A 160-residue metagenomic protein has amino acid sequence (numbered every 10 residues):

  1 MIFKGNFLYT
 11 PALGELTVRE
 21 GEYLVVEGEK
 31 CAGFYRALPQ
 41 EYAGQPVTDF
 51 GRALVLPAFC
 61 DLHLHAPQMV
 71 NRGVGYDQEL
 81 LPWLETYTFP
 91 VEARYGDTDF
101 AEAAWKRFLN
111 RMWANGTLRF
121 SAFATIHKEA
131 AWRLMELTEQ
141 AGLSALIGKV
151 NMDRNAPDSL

Functional and structural regions predicted by a protein language model:
M1-G5, E41-W83, K106, N110-A114: Replace "His-x-His-based motif
M1-Y42, A53: N-terminal metal-binding scaffold of metallo-dependent hydrolase/deaminase domains
L8, P90, M152-N155: A short, flexible beta-alpha/helix-coil linker loop
A58-L62, F120-A122, A145-K149: Hydrophobic faces of well-ordered beta-strands that scaffold small-molecule active sites in alpha/beta enzyme cores
H65, T125-I126, V150-N155: Active-site beta-loop-alpha junctions enriched in small/polar residues
R72-L143: Alpha-helical scaffold segments that flank or form the walls of functional sites
W132, L146-L160: Active-site-proximal beta-alpha core segment in soluble small-molecule metabolic enzymes
